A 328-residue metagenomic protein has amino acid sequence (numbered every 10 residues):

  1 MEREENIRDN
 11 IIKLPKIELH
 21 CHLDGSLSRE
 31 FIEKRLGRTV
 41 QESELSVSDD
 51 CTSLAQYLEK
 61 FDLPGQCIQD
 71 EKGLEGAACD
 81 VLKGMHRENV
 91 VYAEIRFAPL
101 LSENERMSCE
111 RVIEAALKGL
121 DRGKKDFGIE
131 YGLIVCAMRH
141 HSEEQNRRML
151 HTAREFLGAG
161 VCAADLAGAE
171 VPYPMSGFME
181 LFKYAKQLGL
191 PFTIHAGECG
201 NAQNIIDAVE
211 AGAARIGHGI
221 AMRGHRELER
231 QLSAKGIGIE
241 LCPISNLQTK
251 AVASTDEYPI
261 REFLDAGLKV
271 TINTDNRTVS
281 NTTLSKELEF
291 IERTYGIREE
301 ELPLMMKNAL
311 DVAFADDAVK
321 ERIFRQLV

Functional and structural regions predicted by a protein language model:
M1-L190, C199-N204, E210, R215 (+2 more regions): Metal-cofactor-binding active-site regions of metalloenzymes
F192-I194: Conserved hydrophobic beta-strand within the GNAT/NAT acetyltransferase core sheet that lines the active-site cleft
